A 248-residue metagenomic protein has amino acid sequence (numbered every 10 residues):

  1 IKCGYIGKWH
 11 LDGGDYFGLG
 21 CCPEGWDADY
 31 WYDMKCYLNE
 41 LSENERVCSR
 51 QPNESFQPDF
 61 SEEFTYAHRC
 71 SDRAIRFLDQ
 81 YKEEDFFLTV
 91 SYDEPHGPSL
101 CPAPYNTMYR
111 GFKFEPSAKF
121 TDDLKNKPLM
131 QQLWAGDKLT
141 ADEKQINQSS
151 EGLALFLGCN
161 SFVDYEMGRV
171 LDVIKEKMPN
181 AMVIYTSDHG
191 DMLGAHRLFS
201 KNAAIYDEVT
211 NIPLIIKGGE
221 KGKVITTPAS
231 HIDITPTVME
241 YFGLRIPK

Functional and structural regions predicted by a protein language model:
I1-E63: Catalytic-site neighborhoods of secreted/periplasmic enzymes that process anionic sulfate/phosphate groups
Y5-D15, S91-H96, D122-N126, S187-L193: Short, solvent-exposed turn/loop segments enriched in Gly/Ser/Thr/Pro and often Arg
G14-D33, A67-D123, K177-M182: Active-site regions of oxyanion-processing enzymes, predominantly non-cytosolic
S49-D59, W134-L155, I216-K221: Short glycine/proline-rich turn/loop motifs
E63, L153-S161, A204-T210, K221-T237 (+1 more regions): A short beta-strand-to-alpha-helix junction
R69-D79, P116, A141-A181, Y241: A long, amphipathic alpha-helix that forms part of the scaffold/cap immediately adjacent to metal-dependent active
F86-S91, F156, N160-V163, M167 (+3 more regions): Beta-strand elements within well-structured catalytic alpha/beta cores of enzymes that handle phosphate/sulfate esters
P98-A103, V173-E220, S230: Histidine-centered active-site microenvironments of extracellular/periplasmic hydrolases and transferases
